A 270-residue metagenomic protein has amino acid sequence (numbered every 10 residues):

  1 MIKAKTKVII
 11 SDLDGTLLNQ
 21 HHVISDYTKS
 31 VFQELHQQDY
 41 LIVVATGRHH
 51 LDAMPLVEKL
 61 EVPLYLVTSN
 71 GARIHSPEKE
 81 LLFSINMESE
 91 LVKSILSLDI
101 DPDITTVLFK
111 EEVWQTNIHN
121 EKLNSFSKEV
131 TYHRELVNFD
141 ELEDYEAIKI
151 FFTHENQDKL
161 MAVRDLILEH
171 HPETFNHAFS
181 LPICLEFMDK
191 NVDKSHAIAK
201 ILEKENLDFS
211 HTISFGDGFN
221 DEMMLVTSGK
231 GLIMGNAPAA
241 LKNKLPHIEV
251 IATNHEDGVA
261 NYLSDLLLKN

Functional and structural regions predicted by a protein language model:
M1-S11, S30, Q37: Non-catalytic pre-domain segments flanking phosphatase-related domains
I2-V8, S25, E186-N270: Mg2+-dependent phosphoryl-transfer enzymes with acidic/Ser/Thr/Gly-rich catalytic loops
D12, T46, D217: Active-site glycine-centered loops adjacent to acidic/histidine catalytic or metal-binding residues that shape
H21-L123, N236: Active-site phosphate-binding/coordination module
H50, V92, L160, R164 (+2 more regions): A general structural signal for well-ordered alpha-helical segments in protein cores
L60-V62, N70, H171, T227-S228 (+1 more regions): Short, structured coil segments at secondary-structure junctions
P102-F215, F219-M223, T227, N236: Conserved acidic, metal-coordinating active-site core of Asp-based, Mg2+-dependent phosphoryl-transfer enzymes
